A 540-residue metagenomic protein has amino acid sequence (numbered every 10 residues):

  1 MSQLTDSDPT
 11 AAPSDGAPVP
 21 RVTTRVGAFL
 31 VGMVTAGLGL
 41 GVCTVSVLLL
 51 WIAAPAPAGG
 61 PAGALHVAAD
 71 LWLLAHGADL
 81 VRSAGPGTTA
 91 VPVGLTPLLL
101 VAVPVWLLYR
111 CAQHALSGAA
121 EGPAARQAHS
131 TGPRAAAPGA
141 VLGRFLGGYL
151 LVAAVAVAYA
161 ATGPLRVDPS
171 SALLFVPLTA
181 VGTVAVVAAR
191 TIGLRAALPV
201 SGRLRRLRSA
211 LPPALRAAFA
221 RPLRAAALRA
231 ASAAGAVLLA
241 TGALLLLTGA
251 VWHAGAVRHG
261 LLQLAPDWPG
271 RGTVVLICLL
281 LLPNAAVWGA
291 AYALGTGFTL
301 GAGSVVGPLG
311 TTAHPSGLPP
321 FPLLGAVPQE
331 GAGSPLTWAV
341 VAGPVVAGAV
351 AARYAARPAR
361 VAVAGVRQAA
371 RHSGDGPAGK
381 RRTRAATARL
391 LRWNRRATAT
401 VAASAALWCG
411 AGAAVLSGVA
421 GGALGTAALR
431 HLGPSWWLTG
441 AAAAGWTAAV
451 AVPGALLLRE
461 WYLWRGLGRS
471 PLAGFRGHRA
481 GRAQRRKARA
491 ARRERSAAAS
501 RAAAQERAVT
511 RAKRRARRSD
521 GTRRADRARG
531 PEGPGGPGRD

Functional and structural regions predicted by a protein language model:
S2-T10, G32-R203, L238, A243 (+1 more regions): Transmembrane-helix bundle segments that line or gate the permeation/cavity pathway in multi-pass membrane proteins
Q3-V103, V155, Y159-A161, A256-V341 (+2 more regions): Long, glycine/tryptophan/cysteine-rich extracytoplasmic
P18-A28, V105-V141, A158-P164, T183-A230 (+3 more regions): Cytoplasmic membrane-interface segments at the C-terminal ends of transmembrane helices
V26, L30-V34, L38, T96 (+11 more regions): Alpha-helical transmembrane segments of integral membrane proteins
F145-A153, A313-G317, G343-A352, T400-V419 (+1 more regions): Hydrophobic membrane-spanning alpha-helices of multi-pass integral membrane proteins
A218-A236, P266-V274, V327-L336, W393-V401: Membrane-water interface at loop-to-transmembrane-helix junctions
A226, A230-V257, V275-L276: Secretory/export targeting leaders with adjacent low-complexity proregions
G307-A370, T383-L391: Long, contiguous, structured domain-core segments that constitute the functional module of a protein
